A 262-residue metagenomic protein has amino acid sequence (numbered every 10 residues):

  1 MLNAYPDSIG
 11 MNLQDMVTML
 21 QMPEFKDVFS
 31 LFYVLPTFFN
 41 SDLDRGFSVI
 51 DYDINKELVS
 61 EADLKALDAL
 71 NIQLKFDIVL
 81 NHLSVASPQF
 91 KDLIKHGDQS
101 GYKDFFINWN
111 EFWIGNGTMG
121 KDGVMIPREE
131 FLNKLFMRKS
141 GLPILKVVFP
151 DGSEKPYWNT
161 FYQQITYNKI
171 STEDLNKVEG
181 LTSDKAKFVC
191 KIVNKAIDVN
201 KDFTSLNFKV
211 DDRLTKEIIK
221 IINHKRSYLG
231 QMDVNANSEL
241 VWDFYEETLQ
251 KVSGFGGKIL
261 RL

Functional and structural regions predicted by a protein language model:
M1-Q250, G254: Acidic/aromatic-lined carbohydrate-recognition and catalytic surfaces of CAZymes acting on diverse glycans
V252-L262: Active-site groove signature of glycoside hydrolases
